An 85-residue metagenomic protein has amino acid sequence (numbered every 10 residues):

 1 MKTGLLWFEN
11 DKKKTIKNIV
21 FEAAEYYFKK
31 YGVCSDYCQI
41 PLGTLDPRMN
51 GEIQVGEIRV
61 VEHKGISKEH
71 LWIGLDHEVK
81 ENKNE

Functional and structural regions predicted by a protein language model:
M1-R48: Amphipathic alpha-helical packing elements
Q54-E85: C-terminal edge-of-domain segments
